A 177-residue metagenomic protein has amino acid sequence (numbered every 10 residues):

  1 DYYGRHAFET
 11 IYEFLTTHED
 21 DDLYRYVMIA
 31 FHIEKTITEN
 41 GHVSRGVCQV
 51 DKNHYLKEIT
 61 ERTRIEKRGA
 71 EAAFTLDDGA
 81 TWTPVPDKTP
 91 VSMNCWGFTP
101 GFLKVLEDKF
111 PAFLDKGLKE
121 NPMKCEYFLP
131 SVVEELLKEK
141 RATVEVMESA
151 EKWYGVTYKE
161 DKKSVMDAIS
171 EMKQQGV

Functional and structural regions predicted by a protein language model:
Y3-W96, P100: Conserved core of the sugar-phosphate nucleotidyltransferase
N40, R62, D108-K109, A168: Residue-level signal for well-ordered alpha-helical positions
P90, E145-E151: Catalytic beta-strand/loop signature of glycosyltransferases that borders the donor
F102-L103, K162: A generic structural signal for short hydrophobic patches within well-formed alpha-helices
E107-R141: A C-terminal functional module that forms or caps the active site or interfaces directly with catalytic machinery
K162-V177: Long, low-complexity C-terminal extensions of enzymes
